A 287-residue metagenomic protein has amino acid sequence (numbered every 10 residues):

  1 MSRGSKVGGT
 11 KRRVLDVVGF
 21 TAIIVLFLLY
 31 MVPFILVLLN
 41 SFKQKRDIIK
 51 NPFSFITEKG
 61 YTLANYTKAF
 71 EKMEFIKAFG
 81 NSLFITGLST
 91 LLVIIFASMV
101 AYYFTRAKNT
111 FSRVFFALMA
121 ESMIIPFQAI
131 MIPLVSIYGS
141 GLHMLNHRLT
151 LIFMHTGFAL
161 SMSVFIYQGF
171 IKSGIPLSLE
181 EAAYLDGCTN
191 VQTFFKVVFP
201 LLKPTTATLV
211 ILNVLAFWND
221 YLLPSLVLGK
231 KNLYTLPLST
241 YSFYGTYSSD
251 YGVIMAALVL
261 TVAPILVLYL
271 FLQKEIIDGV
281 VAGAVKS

Functional and structural regions predicted by a protein language model:
M1-S5: N-terminal Lys/Arg-rich, disordered targeting/topogenic segments
V7-S287: A structural signal for multi-pass alpha-helical bundles of membrane permease subunits that mediate small-molecule
